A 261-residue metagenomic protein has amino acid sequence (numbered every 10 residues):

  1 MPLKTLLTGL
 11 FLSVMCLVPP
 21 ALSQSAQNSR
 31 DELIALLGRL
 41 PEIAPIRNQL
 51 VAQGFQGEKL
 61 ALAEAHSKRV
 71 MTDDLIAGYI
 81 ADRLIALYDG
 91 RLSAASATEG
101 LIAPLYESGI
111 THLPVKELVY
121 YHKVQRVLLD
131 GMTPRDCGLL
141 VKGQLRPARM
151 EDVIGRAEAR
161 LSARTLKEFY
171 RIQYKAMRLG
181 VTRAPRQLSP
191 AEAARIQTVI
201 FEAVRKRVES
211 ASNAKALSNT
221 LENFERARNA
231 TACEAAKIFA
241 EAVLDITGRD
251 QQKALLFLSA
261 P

Functional and structural regions predicted by a protein language model:
M1-L7: Bacterial N-terminal signal peptides that target proteins for export
G9-L17: Bacterial N-terminal signal peptides
L12, M132-T133, N229: Secretory pathway export signals and precursors
P19-S23: Sec/Tat signal peptide C-region and signal peptidase I cleavage site
Q24-K142: N-terminal Sec/ER secretory leader and immediately downstream segment of secreted/extracellular precursors
L50, Y79, G143-A157, D245-T247 (+1 more regions): Long, contiguous all-alpha helical interaction modules
Y120-L221: Extended amphipathic alpha-helical interaction segments
F201-P261: A cross-kingdom marker for long, charged
